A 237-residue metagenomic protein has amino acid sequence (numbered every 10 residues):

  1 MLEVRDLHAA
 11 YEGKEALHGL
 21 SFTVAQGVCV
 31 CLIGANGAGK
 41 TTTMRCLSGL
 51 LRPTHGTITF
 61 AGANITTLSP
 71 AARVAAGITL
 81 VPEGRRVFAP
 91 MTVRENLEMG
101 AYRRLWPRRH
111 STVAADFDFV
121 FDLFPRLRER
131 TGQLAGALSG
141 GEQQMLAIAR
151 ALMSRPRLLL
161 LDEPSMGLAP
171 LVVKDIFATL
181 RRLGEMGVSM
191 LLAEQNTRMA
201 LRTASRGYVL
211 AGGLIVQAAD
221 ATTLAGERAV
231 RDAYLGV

Functional and structural regions predicted by a protein language model:
E12, L68, V93-T112, L123-P125 (+2 more regions): ABC-type ATPase nucleotide-binding domains, specifically the catalytic core motifs of the NBD
I33-A35: The feature captures the beta-strand-to-loop junction immediately N-terminal to the Walker
S48: Helix-to-loop junction immediately C-terminal to a conserved catalytic motif
G56-N64, A76, S111-F117, A219: Conserved ABC transporter NBD signature motif
L134-L138, E142: Conserved ABC ATPase signature
A151-L152: ABC ATPase C-loop
R155: Conserved catalytic motifs of ABC-family nucleotide-binding domains
